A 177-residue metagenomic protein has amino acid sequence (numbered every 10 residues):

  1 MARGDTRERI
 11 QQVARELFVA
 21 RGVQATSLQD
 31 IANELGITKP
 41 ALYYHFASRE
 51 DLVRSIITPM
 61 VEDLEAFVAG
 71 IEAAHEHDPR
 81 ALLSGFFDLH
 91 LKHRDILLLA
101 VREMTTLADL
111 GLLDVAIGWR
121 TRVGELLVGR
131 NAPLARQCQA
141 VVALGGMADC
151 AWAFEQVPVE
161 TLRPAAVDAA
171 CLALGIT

Functional and structural regions predicted by a protein language model:
M1-D5: N-terminal intrinsically disordered/low-complexity leader segments
T6-R9, V13, L17-D51, S55: Helix-turn-helix
S55, A66-I96: Hydrophobic alpha-helical connector segments
S84-L91, R102-T106, L126-G129, A173: Helix-loop "lid/cap" segments that line or gate small-molecule binding pockets
L98-A100: Short, hydrophobic secondary-structure boundary micro-motifs
R102, G129, L134, A140-E160 (+1 more regions): Amphipathic C-terminal alpha-helical segment
L107-V141, T161-D168: Amphipathic alpha-helical packing segments from all-alpha helical-bundle domains
